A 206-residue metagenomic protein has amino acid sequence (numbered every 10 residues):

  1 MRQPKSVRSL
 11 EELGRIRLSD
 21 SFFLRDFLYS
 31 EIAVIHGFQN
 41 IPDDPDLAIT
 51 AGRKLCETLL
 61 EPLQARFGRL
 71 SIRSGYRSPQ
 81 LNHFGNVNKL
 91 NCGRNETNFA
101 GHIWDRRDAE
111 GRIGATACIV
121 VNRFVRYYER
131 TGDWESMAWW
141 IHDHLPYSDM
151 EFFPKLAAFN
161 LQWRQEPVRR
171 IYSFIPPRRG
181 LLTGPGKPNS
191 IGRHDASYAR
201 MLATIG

Functional and structural regions predicted by a protein language model:
M1-P45: N-terminal, Lys/Arg- and Ser/Thr-rich interaction peptides
R2-K5, K54, K89, K155 (+1 more regions): Context-gated lysine
V7, L18, F22, G75 (+3 more regions): Low-complexity, intrinsically disordered regions enriched in charged/polar residues
G14-R17, I32, K89, H142-L145 (+1 more regions): Generic secondary-structure transition motif, activating predominantly at the C-termini of alpha-helices
R15-I16, D20-F22, R69, C92 (+1 more regions): Short linear sequence motifs
S21-F22, D26, G37, R66 (+3 more regions): Intrinsic disorder/low-structure terminal segments
E31-H142: Cell-envelope/glycan interface and biosynthesis
I103-G206: Catalytic cores and adjacent binding grooves of peptidoglycan-active enzymes
